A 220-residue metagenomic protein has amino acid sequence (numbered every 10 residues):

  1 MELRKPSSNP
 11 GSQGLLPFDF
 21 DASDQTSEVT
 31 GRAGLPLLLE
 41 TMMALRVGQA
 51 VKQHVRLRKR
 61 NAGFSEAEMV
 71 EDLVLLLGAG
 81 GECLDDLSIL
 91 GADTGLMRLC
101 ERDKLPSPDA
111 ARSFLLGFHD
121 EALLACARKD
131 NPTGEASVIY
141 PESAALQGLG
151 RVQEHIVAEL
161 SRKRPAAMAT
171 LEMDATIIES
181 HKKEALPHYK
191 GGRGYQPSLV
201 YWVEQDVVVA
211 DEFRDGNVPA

Functional and structural regions predicted by a protein language model:
M1-P219: Dynamic "connector" segments at or just before major functional cores
